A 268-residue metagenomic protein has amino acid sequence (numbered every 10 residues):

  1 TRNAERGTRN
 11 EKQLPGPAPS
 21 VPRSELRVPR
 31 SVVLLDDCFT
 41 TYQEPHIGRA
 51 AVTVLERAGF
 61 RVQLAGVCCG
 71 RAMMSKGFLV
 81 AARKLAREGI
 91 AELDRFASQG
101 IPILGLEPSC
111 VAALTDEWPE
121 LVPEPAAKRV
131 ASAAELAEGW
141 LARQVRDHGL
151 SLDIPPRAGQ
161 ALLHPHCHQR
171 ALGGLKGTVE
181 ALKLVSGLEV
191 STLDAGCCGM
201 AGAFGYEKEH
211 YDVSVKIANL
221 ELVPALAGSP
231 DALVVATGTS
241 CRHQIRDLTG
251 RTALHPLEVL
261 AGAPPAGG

Functional and structural regions predicted by a protein language model:
T1-G268: Iron-sulfur cluster-binding electron-transfer modules in prokaryotic oxidoreductases
